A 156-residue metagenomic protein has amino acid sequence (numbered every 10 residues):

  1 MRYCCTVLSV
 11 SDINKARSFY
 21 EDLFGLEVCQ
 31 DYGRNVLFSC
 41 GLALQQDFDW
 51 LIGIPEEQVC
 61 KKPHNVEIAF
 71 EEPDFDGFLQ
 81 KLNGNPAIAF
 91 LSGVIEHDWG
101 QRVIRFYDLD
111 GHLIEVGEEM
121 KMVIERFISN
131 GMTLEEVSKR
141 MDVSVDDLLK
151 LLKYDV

Functional and structural regions predicted by a protein language model:
M1-N14, V66-I68, E119-V156: N-terminal beta-strand motif that seeds the catalytic metal site of vicinal oxygen chelate
M1-R2, V59-N65, D98: Short glycine-enriched loop/turn motifs at secondary-structure junctions
R2-C4, S9, D31, L37 (+1 more regions): Helical anchoring/docking segments at protein termini
S11-I13, I68-L113, S129-N130, R140-K150: Vicinal oxygen chelate
D12-L26, G84: Amphipathic alpha-helical segments
G25-Q30, A89-G93: Short secondary-structure junctions
E27-K62, L113-E118: Conserved short beta-strand elements that form part of the metal-binding/catalytic scaffold of enzyme active sites
G33-N35, N65-E67, Q101: Short hydrophobic/aromatic beta-strand or adjacent loop that forms the aromatic wall/cage of a ligand/substrate-binding
